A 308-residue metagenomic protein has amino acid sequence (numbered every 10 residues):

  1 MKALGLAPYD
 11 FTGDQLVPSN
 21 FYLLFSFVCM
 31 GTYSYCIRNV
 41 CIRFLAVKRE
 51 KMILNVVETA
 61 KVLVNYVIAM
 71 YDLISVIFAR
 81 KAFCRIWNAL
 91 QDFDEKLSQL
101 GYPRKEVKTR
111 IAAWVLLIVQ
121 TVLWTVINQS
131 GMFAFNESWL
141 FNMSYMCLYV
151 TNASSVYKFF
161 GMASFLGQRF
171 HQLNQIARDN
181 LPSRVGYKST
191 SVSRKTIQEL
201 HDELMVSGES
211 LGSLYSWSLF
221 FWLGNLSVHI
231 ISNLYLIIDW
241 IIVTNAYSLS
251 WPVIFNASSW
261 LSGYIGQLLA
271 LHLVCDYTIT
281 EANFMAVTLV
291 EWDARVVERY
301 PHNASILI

Functional and structural regions predicted by a protein language model:
M1-T280, R295, H302-I308: Membrane-embedded alpha-helical segments and the immediately adjacent membrane-proximal loops of multi-pass integral
F284-R295: Helix-loop-helix connectors at the membrane interface of multi-pass transporters/channels
